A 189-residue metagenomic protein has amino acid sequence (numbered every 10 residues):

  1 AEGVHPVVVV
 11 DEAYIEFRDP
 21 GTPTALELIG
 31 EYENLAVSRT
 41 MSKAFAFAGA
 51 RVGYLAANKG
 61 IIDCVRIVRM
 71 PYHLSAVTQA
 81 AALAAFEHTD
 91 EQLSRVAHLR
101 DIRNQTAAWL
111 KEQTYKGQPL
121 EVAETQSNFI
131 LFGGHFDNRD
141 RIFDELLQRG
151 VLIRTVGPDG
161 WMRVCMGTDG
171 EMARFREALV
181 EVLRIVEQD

Functional and structural regions predicted by a protein language model:
A1-V8, E12-F47: Active-site pre-lysine segment of PLP-dependent enzymes
N34-E112, E121-V122: PLP-dependent aminotransferase class I/II
G49, Q126, P158-W161: Short acidic/glycine-enriched loop/turn segments that link adjacent beta-strands
R100, E112-R149, M166: Conserved PLP-binding catalytic core of the aspartate aminotransferase-like
R141-R149, R154-D189: PLP-dependent enzyme catalytic core of the Aspartate aminotransferase-like
